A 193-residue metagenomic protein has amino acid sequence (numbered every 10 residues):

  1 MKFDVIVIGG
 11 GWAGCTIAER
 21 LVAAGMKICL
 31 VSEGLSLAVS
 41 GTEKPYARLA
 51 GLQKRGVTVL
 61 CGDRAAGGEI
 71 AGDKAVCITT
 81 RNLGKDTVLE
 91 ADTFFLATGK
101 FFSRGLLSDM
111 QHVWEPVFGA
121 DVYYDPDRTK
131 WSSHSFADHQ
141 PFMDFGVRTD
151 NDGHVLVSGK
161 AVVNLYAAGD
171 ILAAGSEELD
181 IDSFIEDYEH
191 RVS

Functional and structural regions predicted by a protein language model:
F3-L30, R191-V192: N-terminal Rossmann-like FAD-binding beta1-loop-alpha1 element of flavoenzymes
I6-I8, V88-K100: Short hydrophobic core segments
K27-S36, L89, G99-T149: Glycine-rich loop(s) and the adjacent beta-strand/alpha-helix scaffold that form part
C29, T58-L60, Y166: General small-molecule cofactor/ligand-binding pocket signal
L35-G67, K85: Helical element adjacent to the flavin cofactor pocket in flavoenzyme catalytic cores
L49, G67-V88, F94: Conserved beta-strand-loop-beta-strand element in the redox core of flavoprotein oxidoreductases
K85, D121-D180: FAD-binding beta-loop-beta segment adjacent to the flavin cofactor pocket
R104-M110, V162-S193: A conserved FAD-binding loop/helix module that cradles the flavin
